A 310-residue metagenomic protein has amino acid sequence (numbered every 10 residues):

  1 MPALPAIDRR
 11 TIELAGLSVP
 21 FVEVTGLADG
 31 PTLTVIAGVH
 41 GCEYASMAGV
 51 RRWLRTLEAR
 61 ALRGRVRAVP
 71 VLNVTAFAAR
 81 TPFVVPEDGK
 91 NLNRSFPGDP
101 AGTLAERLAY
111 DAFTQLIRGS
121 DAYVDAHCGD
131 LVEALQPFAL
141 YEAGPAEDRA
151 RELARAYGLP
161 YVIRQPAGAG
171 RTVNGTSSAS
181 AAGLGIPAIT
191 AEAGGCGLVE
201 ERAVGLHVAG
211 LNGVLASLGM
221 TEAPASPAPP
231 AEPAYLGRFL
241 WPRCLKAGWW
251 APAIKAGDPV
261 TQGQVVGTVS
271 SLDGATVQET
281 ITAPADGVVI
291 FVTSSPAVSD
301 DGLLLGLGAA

Functional and structural regions predicted by a protein language model:
M1-A310: Structured catalytic-domain cores with a bias toward divalent-metal coordination
